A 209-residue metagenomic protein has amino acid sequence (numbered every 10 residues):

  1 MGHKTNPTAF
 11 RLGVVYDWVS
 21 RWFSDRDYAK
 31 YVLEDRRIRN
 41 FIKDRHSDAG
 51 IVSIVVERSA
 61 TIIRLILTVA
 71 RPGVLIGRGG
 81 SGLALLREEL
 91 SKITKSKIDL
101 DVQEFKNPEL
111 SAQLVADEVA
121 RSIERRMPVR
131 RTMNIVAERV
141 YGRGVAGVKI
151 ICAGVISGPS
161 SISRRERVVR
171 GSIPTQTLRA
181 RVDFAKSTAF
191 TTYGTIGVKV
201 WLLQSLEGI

Functional and structural regions predicted by a protein language model:
M1-I209: RNA-contacting regions in translation and RNA-metabolism proteins, encompassing KH/S1 modules where present
